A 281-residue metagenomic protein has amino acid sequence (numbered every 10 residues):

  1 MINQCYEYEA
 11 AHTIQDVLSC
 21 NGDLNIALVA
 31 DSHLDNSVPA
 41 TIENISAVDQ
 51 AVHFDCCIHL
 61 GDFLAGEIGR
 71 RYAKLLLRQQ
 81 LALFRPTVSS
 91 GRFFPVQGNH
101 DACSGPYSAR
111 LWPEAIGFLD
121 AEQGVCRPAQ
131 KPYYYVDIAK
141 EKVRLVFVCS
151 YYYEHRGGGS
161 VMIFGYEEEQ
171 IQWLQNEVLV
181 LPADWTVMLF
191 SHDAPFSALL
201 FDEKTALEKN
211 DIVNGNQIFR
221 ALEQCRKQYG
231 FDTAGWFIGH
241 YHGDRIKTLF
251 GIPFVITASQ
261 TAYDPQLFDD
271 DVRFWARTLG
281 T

Functional and structural regions predicted by a protein language model:
M1-K74: N-terminal active-site segment of His-dependent metallophosphoesterases
N3-I14, L18, G69-N176, L181 (+2 more regions): Extended active-site neighborhood of metal-dependent phosphoesterases/phosphodiesterases
D31, G61-D62, G98-N99, V148 (+2 more regions): Active-site glycine-centered loops adjacent to acidic/histidine catalytic or metal-binding residues that shape
L34-A40, G66, E154-G157, A198 (+1 more regions): Short, solvent-exposed loop/turn elements at domain surfaces
F54, A183-W185, F231: Short, high-confidence coil segments that cap the C-terminus of an alpha-helix and link into the following beta-strand
L64, V178-L200: Short acidic, glycine-rich surface-loop motifs adjacent to enzyme active sites
E154, P195-N210: Active-site His/acidic residue clusters
